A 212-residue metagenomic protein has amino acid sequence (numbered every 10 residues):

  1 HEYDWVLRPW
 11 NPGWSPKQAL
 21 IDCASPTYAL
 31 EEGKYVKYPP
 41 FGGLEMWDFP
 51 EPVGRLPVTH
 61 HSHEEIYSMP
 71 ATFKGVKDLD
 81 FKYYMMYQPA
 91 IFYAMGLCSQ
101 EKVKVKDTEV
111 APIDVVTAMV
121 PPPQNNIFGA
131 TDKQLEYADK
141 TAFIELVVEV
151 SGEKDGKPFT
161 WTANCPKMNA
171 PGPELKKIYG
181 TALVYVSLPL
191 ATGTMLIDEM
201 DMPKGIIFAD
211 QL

Functional and structural regions predicted by a protein language model:
H1-L212: C-terminal catalytic/substrate-binding lobe primarily of soluble NAD(P)-dependent oxidoreductases
